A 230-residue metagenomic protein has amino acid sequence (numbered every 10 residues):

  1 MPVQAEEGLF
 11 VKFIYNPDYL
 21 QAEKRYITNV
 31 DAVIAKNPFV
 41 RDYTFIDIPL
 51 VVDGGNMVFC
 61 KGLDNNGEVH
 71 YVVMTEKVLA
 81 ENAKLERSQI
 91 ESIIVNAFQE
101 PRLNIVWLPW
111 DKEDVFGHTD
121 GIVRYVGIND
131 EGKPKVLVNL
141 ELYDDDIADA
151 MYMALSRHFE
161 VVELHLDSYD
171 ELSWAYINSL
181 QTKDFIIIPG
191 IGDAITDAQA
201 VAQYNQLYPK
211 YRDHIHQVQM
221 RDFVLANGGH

Functional and structural regions predicted by a protein language model:
M1-H230: The feature marks the mature, well-folded catalytic cores of soluble enzymes
